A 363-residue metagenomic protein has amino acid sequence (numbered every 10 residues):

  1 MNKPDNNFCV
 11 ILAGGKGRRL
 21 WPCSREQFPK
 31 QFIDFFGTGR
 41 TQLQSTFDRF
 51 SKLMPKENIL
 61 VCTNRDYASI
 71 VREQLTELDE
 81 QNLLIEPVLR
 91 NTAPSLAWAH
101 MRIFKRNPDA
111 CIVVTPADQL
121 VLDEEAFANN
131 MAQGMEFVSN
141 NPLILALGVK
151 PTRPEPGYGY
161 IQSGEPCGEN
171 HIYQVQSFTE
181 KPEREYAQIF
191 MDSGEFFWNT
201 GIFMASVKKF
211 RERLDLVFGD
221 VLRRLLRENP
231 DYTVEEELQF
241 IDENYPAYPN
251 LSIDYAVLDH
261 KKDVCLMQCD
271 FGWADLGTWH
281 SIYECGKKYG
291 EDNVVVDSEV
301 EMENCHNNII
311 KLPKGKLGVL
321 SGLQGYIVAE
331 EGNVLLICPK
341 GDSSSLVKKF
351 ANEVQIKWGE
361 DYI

Functional and structural regions predicted by a protein language model:
M1-I11, R19-E26, G37-P116, L122-A126 (+2 more regions): Conserved N-terminal catalytic core of the sugar/cofactor nucleotidyltransferase
N2-N6, V207-I363: Left-handed beta-helix
I11-A13, C62, V113-P116, A146-K150 (+3 more regions): Short beta-strand segments
L43, A99, D118, I161 (+3 more regions): Residue-level signal for inorganic ion chemistry
L89-P94, R153-E155, R184-Y186, W273-A274: A short acidic, often aromatic-flanked loop/helix-cap motif at beta-alpha or helix-coil junctions that lines enzyme
E124-D242, C265, G315, P339-K340: Conserved core of the sugar-phosphate nucleotidyltransferase
